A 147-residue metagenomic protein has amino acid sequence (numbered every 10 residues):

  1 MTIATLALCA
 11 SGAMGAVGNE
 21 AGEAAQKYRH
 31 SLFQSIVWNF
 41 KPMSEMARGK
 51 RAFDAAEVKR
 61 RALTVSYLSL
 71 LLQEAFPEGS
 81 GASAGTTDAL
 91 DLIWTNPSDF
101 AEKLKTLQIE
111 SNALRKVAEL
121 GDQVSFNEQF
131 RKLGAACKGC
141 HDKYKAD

Functional and structural regions predicted by a protein language model:
T2-S11: Bacterial N-terminal signal peptides
V17-K132: Extracytoplasmic c-type cytochrome modules immediately beyond a signal peptide or single-pass transmembrane anchor
L133-K145: The canonical Cys-X-X-Cys-His
